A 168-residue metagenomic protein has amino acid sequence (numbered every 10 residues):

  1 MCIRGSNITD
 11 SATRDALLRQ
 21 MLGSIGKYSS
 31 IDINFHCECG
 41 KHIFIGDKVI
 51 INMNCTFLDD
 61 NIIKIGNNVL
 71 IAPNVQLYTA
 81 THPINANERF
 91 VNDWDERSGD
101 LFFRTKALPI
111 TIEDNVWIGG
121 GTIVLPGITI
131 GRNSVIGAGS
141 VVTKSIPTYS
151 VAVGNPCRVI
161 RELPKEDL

Functional and structural regions predicted by a protein language model:
M1-Y28, P83-N87, D93-D95, C157-L168: Terminal amphipathic alpha-helical/low-complexity segments used for targeting or macromolecular assembly
A16-Q20, N67, D114, R132: Replace "anionic and nucleotidyl ligands
K27, D47, T148: Short coil/turn segments at beta-strand junctions that form active-site/ligand-binding loops
F35-I45, I50-I128, N155-P156, E162-L168: Flexible, glycine/small-residue-enriched loop-and-beta-strand segment within the central core of proteins
G120-C157: C-terminal/domain-terminus segments
